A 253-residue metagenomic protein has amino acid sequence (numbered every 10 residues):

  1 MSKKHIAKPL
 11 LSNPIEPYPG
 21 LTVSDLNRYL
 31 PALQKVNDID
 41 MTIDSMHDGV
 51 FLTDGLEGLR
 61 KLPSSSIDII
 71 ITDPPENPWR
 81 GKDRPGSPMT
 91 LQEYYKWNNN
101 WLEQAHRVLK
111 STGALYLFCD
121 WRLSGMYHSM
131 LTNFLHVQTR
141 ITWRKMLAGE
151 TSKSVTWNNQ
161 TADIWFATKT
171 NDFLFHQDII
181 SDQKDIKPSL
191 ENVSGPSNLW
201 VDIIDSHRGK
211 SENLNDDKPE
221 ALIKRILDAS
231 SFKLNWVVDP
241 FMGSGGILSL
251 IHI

Functional and structural regions predicted by a protein language model:
M1-I251: Core catalytic lobe of class I
